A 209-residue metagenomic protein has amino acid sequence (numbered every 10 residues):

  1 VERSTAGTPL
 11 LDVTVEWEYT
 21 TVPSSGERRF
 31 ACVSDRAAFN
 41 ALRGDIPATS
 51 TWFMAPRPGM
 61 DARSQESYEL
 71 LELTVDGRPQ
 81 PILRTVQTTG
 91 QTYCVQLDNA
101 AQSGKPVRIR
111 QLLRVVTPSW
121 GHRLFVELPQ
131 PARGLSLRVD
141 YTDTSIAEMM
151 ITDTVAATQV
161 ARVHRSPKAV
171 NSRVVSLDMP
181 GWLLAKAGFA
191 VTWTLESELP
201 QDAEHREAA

Functional and structural regions predicted by a protein language model:
V1-A209: Lumenal/extracellular ectodomains and adaptor appendage modules of the eukaryotic vesicle/secretory system
